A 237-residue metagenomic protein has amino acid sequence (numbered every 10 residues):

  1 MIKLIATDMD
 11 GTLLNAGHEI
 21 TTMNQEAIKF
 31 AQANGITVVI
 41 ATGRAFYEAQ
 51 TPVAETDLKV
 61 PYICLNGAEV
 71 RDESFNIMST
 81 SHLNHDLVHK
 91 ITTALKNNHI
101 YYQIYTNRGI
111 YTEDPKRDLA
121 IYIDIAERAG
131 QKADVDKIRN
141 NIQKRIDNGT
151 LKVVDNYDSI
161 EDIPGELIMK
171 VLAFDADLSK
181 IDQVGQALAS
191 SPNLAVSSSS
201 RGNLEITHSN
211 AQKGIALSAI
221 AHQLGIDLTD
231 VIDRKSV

Functional and structural regions predicted by a protein language model:
M1-T7, H222, I226: Non-catalytic pre-domain segments flanking phosphatase-related domains
K3-G17, I91: Asp-based phosphoryl-transfer active-site loop
L4, P61, I232: Hydrophobic "anchor" residues on beta-strands that sit immediately upstream of conserved functional sites
D8, L13, G35, A195 (+1 more regions): Conserved functional loop/turn residues at catalytic and ligand-binding sites
E19, Y47-E48, S179, Q212: Short alpha-helical
T22-K132: Active-site phosphate-binding/coordination module
R108-I232: Conserved acidic, metal-coordinating active-site core of Asp-based, Mg2+-dependent phosphoryl-transfer enzymes
V237: Conserved small/polar residues in nucleotide/adenosyl-binding loops
